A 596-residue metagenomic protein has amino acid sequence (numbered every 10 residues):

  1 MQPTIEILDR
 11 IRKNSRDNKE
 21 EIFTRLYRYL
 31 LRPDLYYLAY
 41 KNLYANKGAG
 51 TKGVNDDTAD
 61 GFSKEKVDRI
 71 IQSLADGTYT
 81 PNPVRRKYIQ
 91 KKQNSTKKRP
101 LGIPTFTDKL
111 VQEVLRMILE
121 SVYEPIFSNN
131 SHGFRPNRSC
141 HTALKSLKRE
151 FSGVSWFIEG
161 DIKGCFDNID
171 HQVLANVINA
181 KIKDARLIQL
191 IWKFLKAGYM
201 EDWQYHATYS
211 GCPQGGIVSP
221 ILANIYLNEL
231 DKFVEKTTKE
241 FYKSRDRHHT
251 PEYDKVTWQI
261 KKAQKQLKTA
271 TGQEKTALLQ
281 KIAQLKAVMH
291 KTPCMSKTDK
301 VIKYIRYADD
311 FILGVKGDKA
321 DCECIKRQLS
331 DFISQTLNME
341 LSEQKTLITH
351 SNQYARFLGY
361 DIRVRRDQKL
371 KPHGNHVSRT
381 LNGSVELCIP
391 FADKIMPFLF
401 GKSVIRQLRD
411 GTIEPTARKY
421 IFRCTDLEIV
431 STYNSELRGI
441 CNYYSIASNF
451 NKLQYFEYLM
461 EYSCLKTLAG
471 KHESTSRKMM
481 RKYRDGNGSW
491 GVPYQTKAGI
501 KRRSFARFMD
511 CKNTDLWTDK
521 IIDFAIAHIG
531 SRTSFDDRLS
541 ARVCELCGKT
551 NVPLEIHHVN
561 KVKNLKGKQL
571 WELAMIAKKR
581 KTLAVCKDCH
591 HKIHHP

Functional and structural regions predicted by a protein language model:
M1-P596: Non-catalytic terminal/accessory segments
